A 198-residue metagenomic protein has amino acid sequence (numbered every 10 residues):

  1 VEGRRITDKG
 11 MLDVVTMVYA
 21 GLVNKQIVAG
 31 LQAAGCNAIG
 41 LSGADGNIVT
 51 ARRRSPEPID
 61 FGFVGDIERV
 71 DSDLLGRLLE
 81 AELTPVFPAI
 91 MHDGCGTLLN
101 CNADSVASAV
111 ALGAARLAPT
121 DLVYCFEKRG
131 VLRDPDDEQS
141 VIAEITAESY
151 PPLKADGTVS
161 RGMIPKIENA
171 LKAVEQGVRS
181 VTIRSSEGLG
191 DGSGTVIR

Functional and structural regions predicted by a protein language model:
V1-R198: C-terminal catalytic "cap/lid" subdomain
